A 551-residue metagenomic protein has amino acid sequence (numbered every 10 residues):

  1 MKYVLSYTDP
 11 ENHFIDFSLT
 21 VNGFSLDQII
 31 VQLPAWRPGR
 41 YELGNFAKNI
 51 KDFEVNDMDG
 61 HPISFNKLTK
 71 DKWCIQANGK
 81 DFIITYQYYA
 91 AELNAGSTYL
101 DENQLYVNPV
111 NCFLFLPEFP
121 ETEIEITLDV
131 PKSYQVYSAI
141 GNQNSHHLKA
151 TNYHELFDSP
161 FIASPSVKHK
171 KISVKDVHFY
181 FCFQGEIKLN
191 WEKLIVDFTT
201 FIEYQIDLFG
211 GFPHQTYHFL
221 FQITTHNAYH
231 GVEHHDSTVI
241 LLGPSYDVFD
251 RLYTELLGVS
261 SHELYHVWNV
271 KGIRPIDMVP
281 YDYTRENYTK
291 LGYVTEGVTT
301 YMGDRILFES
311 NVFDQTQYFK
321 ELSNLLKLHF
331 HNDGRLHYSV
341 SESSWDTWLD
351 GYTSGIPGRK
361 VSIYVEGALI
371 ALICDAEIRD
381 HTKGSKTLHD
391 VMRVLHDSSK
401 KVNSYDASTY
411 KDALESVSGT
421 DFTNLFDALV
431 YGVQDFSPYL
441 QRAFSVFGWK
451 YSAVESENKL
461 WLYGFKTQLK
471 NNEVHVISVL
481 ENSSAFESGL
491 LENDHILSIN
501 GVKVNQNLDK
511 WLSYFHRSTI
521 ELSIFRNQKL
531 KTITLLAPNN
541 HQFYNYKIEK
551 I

Functional and structural regions predicted by a protein language model:
M1-P10, S18-T20: Non-catalytic, glycine-rich low-complexity segments
M1-Y3, I15, S398-I551: Beta/coil-rich, acidic/histidine-enriched accessory regions frequently appended to metallopeptidases
D9-E11, S25, K67-D71: Residue-level recognition of beta-strand termini and adjacent short loop/turns
I15, T20-A47, L114-P131: Surface-exposed beta-strand/loop patches in extracellular or lumenal glycoproteins
N45-D52, N56, H61-H214, N227: Non-catalytic architectural context of zinc metalloproteases
K171-G292: Juxtacatalytic substrate-recognition/specificity segment
R274-Y281, E286-Y364: Acidic/His/Gly-enriched intrinsically disordered linker/tail segments that often contain short helix/coil "MoRF-like"
H329-S404, Y410, T420-T423: Pan-zinc metallopeptidase signature
